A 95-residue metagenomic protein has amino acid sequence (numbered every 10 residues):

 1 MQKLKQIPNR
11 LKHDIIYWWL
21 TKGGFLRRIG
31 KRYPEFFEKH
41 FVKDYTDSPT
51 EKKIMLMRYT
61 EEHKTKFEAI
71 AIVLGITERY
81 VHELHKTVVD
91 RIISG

Functional and structural regions predicted by a protein language model:
M1-D44, A69: N-terminal interaction/assembly modules
I29, D47-S48, Y59, H63: Residue-level marker of regulatory loop/turn positions in helix-turn-helix DNA-binding domains and in histidine
V42, Y59-T60, I93: Short, locally clustered residues in the helix-turn-helix/winged-helix DNA-binding domain
V42-K53: Short helix-coil-helix linker/hinge
I54-R58: Short alpha-helical scaffolding segments that buttress acidic/His motifs in well-ordered protein cores
E62-Y80: Helix-turn-helix DNA-binding module
L84: Residues in the recognition helix of alpha-helical DNA-binding motifs
T87-G95: Short, Lys/Arg-enriched C-terminal cap helix and immediately downstream tail that follows
